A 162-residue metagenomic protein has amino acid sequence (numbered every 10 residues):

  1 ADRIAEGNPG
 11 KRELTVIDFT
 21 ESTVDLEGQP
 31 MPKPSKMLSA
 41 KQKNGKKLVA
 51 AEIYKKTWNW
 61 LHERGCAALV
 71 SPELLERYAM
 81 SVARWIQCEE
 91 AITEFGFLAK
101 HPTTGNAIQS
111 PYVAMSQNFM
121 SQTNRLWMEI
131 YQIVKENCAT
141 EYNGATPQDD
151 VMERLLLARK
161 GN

Functional and structural regions predicted by a protein language model:
A1-E52, E136-N162: Arg/Lys-rich, low-complexity, intrinsically disordered N-terminal tails that contact nucleic acids
D2-N8, E76-D149: Amphipathic alpha-helical protein-protein interaction segments
S39-L98, D150, K160-N162: An amphipathic, hydrophobic-aromatic interaction surface with interspersed Lys/Arg that forms lipid/phosphate-bearing
